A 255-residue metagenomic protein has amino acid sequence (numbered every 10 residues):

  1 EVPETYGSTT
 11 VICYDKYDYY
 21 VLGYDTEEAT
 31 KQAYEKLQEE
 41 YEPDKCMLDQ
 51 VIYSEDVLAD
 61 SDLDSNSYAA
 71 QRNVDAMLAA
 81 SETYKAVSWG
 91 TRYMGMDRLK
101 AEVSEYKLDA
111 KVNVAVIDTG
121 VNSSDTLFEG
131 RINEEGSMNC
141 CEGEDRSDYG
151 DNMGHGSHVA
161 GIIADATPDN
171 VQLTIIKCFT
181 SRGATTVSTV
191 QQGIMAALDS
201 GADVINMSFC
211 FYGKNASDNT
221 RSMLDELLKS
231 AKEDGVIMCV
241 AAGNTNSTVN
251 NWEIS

Functional and structural regions predicted by a protein language model:
P3, Q38, A166, L228-A231: A generic structural signal for well-ordered alpha-helical segments
P3-G90, A101-E102: Autoinhibitory propeptides
Y24, L48-V51, I117-G120, D165 (+3 more regions): Active-site-proximal beta-strand/loop segments in catalytic clefts of secreted hydrolases
A29-Q32, E55, S123-G130, V159 (+1 more regions): Short, solvent-exposed loop/turn elements at domain surfaces
K31-Y34, G156, A160, Q191-I194 (+1 more regions): Extracytoplasmic/secreted envelope proteins and their assembly/folding machinery, especially bacterial periplasmic
Y53-D60, E144, R182-S188: Short acidic, Gly/Pro-enriched loop/turn segments at secondary-structure junctions
D64-L173, Q192, D199-S200, V204 (+3 more regions): Active-site core segment of subtilase-fold serine proteases
C178-S255: Substrate-binding/access-modulating region of protease and related hydrolase catalytic domains
